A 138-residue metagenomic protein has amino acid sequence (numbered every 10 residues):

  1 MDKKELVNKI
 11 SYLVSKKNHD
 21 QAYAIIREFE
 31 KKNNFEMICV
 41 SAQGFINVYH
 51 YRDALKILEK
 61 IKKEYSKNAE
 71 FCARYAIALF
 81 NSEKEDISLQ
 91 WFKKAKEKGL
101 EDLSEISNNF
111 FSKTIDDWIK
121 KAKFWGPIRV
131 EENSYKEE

Functional and structural regions predicted by a protein language model:
K32-N34, S66, L100: Short coil turns that delineate tetratricopeptide repeat
F80-L103, D116-V130: TPR/TPR-like (Sel1-like) alpha-helical repeat modules
